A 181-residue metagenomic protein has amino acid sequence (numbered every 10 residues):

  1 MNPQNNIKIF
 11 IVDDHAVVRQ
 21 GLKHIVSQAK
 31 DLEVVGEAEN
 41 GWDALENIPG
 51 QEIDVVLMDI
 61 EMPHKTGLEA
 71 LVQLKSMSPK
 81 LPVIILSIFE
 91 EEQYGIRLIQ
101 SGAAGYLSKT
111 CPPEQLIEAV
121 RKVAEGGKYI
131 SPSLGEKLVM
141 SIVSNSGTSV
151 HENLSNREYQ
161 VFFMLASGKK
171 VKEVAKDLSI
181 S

Functional and structural regions predicted by a protein language model:
N5-V18, L22-V26, L154: Conserved acidic segment of CheY-like receiver
D31-E39, N47: Short hydrophobic/Thr-rich beta-strand motif most characteristic of the beta2 strand and flanking loop of CheY-like
N40-D43, T66-E69: Acidic catalytic/metal-coordinating carboxylates
Q51-L57: Active-site beta3 strand of CheY-like receiver
D59, S87: Active-site residues of response regulator receiver
M62: Receiver (REC) domain active-site loop signature in two-component systems and cognate sites in sensor histidine kinases
Q93-Q100, G105-N156, Q160: Short, flexible helix-to-coil linker/hinge segments that flank and couple to helix-turn-helix
S149-S181: Helix-turn-helix DNA-binding segment
